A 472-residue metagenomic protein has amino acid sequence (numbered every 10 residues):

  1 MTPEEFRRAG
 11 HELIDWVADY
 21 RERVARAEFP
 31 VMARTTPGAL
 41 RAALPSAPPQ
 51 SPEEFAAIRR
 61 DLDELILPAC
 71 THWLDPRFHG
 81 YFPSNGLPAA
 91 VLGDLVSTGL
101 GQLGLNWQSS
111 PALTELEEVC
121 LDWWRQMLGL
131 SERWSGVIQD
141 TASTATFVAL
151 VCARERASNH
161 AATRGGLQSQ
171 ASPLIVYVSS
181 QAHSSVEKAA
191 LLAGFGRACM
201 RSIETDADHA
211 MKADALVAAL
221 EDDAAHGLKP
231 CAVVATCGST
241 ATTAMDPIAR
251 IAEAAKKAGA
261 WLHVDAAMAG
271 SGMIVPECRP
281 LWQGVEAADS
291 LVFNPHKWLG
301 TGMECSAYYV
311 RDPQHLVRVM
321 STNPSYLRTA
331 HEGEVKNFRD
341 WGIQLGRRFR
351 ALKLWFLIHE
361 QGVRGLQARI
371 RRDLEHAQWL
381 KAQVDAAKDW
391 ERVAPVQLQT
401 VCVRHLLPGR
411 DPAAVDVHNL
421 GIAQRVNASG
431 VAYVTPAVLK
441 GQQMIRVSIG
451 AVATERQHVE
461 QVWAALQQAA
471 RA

Functional and structural regions predicted by a protein language model:
M1-R133, Q424-A428, A432, G450-V452 (+1 more regions): N-terminal entrance/gating region of PLP-dependent enzymes' catalytic architecture
P3, L44, L100-Q108, L130-V137 (+6 more regions): Glycine- and acidic
P88-A171, Y177-S179, S185-V186: Well-ordered mid-protein domain cores that form the structural environment of catalytic cofactors
T141, A145-V317: Conserved PLP-enzyme active-site core in the AAT-like
C231, S239, A258, Q283-K388: Active-site C-terminal subdomain of aminotransferase-like
E391-V426: Conserved PLP-binding catalytic core of the aspartate aminotransferase-like
P395, T400, A428-R446: Conserved PLP cofactor-binding pocket of PLP-dependent enzymes
L439-A472: PLP-dependent enzyme catalytic core of the Aspartate aminotransferase-like
